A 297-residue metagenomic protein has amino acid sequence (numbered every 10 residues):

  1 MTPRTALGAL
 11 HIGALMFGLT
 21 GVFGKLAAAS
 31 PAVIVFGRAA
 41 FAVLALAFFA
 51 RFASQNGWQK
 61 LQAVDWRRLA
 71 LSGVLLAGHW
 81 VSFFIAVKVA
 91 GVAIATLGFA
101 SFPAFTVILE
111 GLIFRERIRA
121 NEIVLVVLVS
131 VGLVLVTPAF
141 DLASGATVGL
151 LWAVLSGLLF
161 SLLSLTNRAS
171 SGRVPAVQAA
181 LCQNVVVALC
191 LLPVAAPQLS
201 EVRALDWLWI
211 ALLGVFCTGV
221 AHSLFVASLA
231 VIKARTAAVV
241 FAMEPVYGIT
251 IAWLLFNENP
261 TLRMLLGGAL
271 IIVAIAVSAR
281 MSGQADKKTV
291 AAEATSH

Functional and structural regions predicted by a protein language model:
M1-A40, L44, L71-V74, S82 (+2 more regions): Glycine-/small-residue-enriched transmembrane alpha-helix faces in small-molecule transporters and effluxers
T2-A6, A28-F36, L61-W66, P138-L159 (+2 more regions): Juxtamembrane helix-entry segments on the extracytoplasmic side of multipass membrane proteins
L7-H11, V64-L71, I118-S130, G149-A153 (+1 more regions): Cytoplasmic-side transmembrane-helix entry/capping segments in multi-pass membrane proteins
I12-L19, F23-L26, F49, A70-I85 (+7 more regions): Hydrophobic alpha-helical transmembrane segments of multi-pass membrane transport proteins, especially secondary
A27, I34, R38, A70 (+8 more regions): Hydrophobic/aromatic residues within transmembrane alpha-helices of multi-pass small-molecule transporters
A39, A50, P138-A139, D206 (+2 more regions): C-terminal-most transmembrane helix of multi-pass membrane proteins
L46, A50, A70, I118-P138 (+3 more regions): Hydrophobic transmembrane alpha-helices of multi-pass small-molecule transport proteins
A50, I85, F102-V127, V134 (+1 more regions): C-terminal transmembrane-helix exit sites in multi-pass transporters
